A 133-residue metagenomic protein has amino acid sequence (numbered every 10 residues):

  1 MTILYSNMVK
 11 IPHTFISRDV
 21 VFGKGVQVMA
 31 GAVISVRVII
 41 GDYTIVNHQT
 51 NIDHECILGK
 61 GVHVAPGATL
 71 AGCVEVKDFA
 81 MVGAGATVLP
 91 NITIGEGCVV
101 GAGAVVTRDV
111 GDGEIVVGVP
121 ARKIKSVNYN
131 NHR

Functional and structural regions predicted by a protein language model:
M1-P12, A121-R133: Terminal amphipathic alpha-helical/low-complexity segments used for targeting or macromolecular assembly
V9-V117, A121-I124: Structural signal for interior beta-strand "rungs" in well-ordered beta-sheet cores of soluble enzyme domains
